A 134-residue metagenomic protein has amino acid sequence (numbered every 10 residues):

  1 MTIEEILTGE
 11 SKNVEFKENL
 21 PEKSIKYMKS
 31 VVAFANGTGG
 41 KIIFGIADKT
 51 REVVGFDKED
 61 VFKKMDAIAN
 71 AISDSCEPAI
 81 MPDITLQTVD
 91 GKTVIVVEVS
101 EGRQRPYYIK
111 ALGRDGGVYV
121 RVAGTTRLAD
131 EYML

Functional and structural regions predicted by a protein language model:
M1-L134: Conserved N-terminal catalytic/coupling substructures associated with nucleotide/phosphate chemistry
